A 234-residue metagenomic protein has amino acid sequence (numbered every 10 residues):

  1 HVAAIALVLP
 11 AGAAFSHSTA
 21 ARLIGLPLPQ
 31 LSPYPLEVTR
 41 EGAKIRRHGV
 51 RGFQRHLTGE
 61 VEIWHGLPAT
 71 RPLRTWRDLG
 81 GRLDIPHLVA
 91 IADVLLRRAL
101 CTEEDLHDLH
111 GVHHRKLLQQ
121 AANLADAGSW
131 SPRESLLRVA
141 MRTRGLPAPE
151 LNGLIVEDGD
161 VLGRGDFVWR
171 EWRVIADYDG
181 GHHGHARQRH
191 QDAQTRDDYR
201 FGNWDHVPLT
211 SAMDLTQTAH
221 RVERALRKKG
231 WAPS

Functional and structural regions predicted by a protein language model:
H1-K116, E150, R227-S234: Short gly/ser-rich loop at a beta-strand->alpha-helix junction or flexible surface loop bordering the NTP-binding
A11, L96-S234: Surface segments flanking catalytic/ligand-binding clefts of nucleic-acid enzymes
